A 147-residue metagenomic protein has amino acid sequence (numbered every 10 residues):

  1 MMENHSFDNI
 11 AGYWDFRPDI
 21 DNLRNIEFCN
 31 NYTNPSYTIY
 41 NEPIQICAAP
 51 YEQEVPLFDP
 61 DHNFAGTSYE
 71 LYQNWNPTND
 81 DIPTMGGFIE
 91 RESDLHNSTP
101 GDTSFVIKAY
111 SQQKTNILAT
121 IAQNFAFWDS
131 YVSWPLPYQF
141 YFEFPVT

Functional and structural regions predicted by a protein language model:
M1-T147: N-terminal pro-sequences and low-complexity stem/linker regions of secreted or lumenal proteins
